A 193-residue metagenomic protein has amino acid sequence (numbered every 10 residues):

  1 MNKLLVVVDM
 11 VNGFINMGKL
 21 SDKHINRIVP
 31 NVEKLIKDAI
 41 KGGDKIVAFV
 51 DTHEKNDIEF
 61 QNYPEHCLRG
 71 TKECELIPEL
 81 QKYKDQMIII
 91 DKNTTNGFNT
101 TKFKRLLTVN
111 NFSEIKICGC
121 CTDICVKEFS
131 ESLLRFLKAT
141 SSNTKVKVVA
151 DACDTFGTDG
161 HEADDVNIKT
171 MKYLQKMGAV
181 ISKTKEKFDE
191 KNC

Functional and structural regions predicted by a protein language model:
M1, L5, G18-T52: A short alpha/beta connector and helix-capping loop motif
K3-L4, N31, G42, E65-C193: Active-site-adjacent betaalpha module
L5-V11: Acidic-leg catalytic submotif of subtilisin-like serine proteases
V8, V50, A150: Active-site flanking residues adjacent to catalytic metal/cofactor-binding acidic residues
N12, E54: Short, glycine/acidic-enriched loop or turn micro-motifs at the edges of active sites
N16-R27, Y63-E65, K116-C120: Surface-exposed cleft-lining segments at the edges of enzyme active sites
K55-I58, I124-V126: Short catalytic/ligand-binding loop motif for oxyanion handling, primarily in non-cytosolic enzymes, centered on
D57-Q61, D159: Metal-dependent catalytic neighborhoods of phosphoester/phosphodiester hydrolases
